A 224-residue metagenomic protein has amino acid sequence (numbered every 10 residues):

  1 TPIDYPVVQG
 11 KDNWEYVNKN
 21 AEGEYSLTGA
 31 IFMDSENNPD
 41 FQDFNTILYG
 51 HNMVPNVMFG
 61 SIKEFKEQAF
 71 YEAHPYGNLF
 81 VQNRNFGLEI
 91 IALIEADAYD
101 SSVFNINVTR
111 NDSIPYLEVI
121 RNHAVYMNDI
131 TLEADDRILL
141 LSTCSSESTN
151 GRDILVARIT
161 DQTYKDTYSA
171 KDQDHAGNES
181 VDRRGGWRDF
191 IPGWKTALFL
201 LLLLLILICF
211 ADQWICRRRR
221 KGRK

Functional and structural regions predicted by a protein language model:
T1-G193, C209-Q213: Solvent-exposed, non-transmembrane regions of membrane-associated and secreted proteins
W194-L204: Hydrophobic H-region at the start of alpha-helical membrane spans
L204-R218: Alpha-helical transmembrane segments
R218-K224: Cytoplasmic C-terminal tails of single-pass
